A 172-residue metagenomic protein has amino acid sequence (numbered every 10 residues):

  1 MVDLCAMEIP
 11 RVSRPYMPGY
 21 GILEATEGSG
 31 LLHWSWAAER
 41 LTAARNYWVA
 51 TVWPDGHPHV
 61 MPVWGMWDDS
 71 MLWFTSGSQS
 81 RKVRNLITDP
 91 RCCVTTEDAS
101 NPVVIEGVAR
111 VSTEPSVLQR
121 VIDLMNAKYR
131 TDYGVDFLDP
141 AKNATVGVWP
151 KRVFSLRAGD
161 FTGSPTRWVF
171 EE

Functional and structural regions predicted by a protein language model:
M1-L32, N101-E172: Charged, gly/pro-rich active-site loop segments
Y20-P54: Short, conserved active-site entrance elements at the starts or edges of catalytic domains
L23-S29, Q79-E97, T131-G134: Short, solvent-exposed cationic patches
H33-W36, V60-M61, Q79, Y133: A generic local structural motif
A37-A38, V83, I122: Short amphipathic alpha-helical segments and helix-helix/interface helices
L41-T42, I87-T88, N126: Alpha-helix boundary recognition
A44-S78, R84-L86, C92-T96, V104-V108: Short beta-strand segments
R45-N46, R91, R130, V153: Generic structural signal for secondary-structure transition and capping sites
